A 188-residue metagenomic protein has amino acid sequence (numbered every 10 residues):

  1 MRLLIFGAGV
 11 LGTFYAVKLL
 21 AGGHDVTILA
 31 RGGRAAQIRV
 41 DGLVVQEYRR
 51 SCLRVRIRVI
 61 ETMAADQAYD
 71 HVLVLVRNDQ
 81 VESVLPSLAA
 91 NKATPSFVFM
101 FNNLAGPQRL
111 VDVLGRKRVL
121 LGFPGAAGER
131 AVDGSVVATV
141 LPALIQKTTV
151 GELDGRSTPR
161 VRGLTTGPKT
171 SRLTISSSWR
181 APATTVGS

Functional and structural regions predicted by a protein language model:
M1, H24, P95-S96, K117-R118 (+1 more regions): A structural micro-motif
M1-E47, L164: NAD(P)+-binding Rossmann beta1-loop-alpha1 motif at the extreme N-terminus of oxidoreductases
A21, I28-A30, L88, R160 (+1 more regions): Flavin (primarily FAD) cofactor-binding/catalytic cores of flavoenzymes
I28, V59-I60, V150: Generic preference for hydrophobic
Y48-R56, G151-L153: Active-site-adjacent segment of FAD-dependent monooxygenases/related oxidoreductases
C52-A138: Rossmann-like NAD(P)(H) cofactor-binding subdomain of soluble oxidoreductases
A105-G187: Rossmann-fold dinucleotide-binding core
